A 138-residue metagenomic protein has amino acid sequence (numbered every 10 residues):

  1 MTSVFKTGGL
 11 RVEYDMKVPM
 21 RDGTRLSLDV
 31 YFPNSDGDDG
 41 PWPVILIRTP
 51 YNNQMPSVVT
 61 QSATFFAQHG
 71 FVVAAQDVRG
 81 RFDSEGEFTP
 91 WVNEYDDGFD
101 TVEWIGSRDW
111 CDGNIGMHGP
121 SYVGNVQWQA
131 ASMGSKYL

Functional and structural regions predicted by a protein language model:
M1-G40: N-terminal cap/lid segment of alpha/beta-hydrolase-fold proteins
Y14, N34-S107: Cap/lid segment of the alpha/beta-hydrolase catalytic domain
V18, Q76, G119: Conserved SAM-binding loop
G23, G80, G119: Conserved G/P- and acidic residue-centered "switch" motifs that form tight phosphate/ATP-binding loops in soluble
I47, E103-L138: Primarily recognizes the serine-hydrolase "nucleophile elbow" in alpha/beta-hydrolase and SGNH/GDSL folds
